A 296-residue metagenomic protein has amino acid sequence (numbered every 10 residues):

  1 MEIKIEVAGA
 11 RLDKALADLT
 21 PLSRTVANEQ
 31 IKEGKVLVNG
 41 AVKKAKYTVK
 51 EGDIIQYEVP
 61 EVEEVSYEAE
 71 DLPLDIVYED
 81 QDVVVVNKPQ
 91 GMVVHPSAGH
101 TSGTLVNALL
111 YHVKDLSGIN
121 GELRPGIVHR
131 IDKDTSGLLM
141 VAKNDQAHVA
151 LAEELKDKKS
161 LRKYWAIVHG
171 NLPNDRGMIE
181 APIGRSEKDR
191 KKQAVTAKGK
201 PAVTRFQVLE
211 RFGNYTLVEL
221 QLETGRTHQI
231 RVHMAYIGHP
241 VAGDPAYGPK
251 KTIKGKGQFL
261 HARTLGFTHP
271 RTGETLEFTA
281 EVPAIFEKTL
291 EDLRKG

Functional and structural regions predicted by a protein language model:
M1-G296: RNA pseudouridine synthases
